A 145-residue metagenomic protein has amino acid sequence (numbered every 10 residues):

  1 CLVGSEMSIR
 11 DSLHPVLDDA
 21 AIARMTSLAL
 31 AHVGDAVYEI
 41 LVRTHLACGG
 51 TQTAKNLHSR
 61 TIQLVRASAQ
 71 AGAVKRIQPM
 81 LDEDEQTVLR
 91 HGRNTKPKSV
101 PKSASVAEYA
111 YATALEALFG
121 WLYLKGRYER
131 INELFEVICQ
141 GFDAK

Functional and structural regions predicted by a protein language model:
C1-I9: Single conserved hydrophobic/aromatic residue that forms the stacking wall/gate of nucleotide- or nucleobase-binding
S8, V33, V37, L41 (+1 more regions): Active-site His/Glu-centered metal-binding helix of metallohydrolases
D18-A20: Catalytic phosphate/metal-binding cores of nucleic-acid and nucleotide-processing enzymes, i.e., regions that mediate
A23-L28: A positional/architectural concept
V42-R43, Y123: Active-site-flanking alpha-helical
T44-G50: Membrane-helix exit/interface motif
G50-S59: Post-HEXXH active-site segment of zinc metalloproteases
T61-K145: Amphipathic alpha-helical interface segments
